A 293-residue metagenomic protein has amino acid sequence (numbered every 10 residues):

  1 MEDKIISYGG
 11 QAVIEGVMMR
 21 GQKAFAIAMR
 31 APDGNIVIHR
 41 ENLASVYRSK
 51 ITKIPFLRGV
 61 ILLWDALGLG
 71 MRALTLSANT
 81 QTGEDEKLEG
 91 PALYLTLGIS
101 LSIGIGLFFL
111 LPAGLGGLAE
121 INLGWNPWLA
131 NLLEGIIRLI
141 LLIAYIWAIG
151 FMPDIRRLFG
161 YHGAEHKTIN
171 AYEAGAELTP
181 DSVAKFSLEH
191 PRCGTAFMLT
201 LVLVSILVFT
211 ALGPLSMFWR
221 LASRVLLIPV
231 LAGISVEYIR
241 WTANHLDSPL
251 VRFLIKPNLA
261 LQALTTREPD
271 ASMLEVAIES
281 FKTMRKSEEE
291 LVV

Functional and structural regions predicted by a protein language model:
M1-T75: Divalent-cation
D3-M19, I27, D33, L132-A196 (+2 more regions): Polar-ligand-bearing catalytic/cofactor-coordination segments of membrane-embedded or membrane-tethered inner-membrane
A44, K50, L63, G70-P91 (+6 more regions): Multi-pass alpha-helical transmembrane bundle typical of ion/small-solute transporters and intramembrane aspartyl
I54, D85-E89, L93, L97 (+5 more regions): Membrane-helix interfacial "entry" motifs
F56-Q81, W241, H245-L264: A transmembrane-helix-recognition feature enriched in membrane-embedded lipid enzymes and envelope glyco-/phospholipid
A73-T80, S100-G124, L201-V225, P229-A232 (+1 more regions): Juxtamembrane "helix exit" motif at the C-terminal ends of alpha-helical transmembrane segments in multi-pass membrane
A78-I121, A130-M152: Hydrophobic alpha-helical segments characteristic of transmembrane helices in integral membrane transporters
Q81-E86, G116-L133, L212-S223, W241-I255 (+1 more regions): Membrane interface segments of multi-pass transport proteins and intramembrane proteases
